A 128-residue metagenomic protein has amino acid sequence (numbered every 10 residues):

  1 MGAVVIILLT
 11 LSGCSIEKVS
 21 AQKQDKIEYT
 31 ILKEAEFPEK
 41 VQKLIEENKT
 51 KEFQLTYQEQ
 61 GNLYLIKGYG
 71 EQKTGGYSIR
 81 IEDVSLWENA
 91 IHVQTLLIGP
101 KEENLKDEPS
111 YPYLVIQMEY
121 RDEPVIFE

Functional and structural regions predicted by a protein language model:
M1-S12: Sec-dependent bacterial lipoprotein signal peptides
G13-E128: Exposed, flexible binding/inhibitory loops of compact, secreted disulfide-stabilized domains
